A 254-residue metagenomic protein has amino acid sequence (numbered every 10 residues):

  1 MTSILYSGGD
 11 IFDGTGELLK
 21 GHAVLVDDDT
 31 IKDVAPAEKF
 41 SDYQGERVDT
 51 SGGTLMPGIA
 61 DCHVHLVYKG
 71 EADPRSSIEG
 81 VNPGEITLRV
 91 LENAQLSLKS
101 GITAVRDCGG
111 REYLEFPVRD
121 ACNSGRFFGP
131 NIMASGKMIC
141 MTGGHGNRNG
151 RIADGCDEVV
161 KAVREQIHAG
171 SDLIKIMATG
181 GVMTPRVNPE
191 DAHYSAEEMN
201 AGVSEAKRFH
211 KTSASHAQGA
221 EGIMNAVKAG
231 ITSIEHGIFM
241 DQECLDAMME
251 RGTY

Functional and structural regions predicted by a protein language model:
T2-L5, I11-M56: Histidine-rich, glycine-flanked metal-binding segment
G9, V24, D29, G52 (+8 more regions): Divalent metal-coordination and catalytic microenvironments
G53-S124, E197, A229: Metal-associated gating/positioning segment near the N- to mid-region
H65-I86, Q95-L98, F128, G136 (+3 more regions): Active-site gating loops and adjacent loop-to-helix segments of metal-dependent hydrolytic enzymes
I86-A94, D154-Q166, Q218-G222: Short, acidic/polar
R89-E115, F128-C140, S171-T184, T212 (+2 more regions): Divalent metal-dependent hydrolysis catalytic cores, especially in the metallo-beta-lactamase
G143-N200, T232: Active-site gating/metal-coordination segments in enzymes
G180-Y254: Active-site core of metal-dependent hydrolases
